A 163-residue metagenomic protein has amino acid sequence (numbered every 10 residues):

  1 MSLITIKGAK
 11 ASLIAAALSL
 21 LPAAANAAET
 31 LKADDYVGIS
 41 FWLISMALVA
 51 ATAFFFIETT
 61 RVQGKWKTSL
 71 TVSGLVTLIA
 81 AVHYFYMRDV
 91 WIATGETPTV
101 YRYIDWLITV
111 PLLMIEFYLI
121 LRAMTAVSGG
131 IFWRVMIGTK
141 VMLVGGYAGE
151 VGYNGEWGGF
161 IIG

Functional and structural regions predicted by a protein language model:
M1-A27: N-terminal secretory/membrane targeting signals
G8-L13, Q63-G74, A126-V135: Membrane-interfacial loop-to-transmembrane alpha-helix junctions, especially the N-terminal start
A25-L48: Hydrophobic transmembrane alpha-helical segments in integral membrane proteins
N26-D34, F54-G64: Short, hydrophobic transmembrane alpha-helix segments
A53-F56, M87-R88, T94, Y103-R134 (+1 more regions): Internal transmembrane alpha-helix with an interfacial aromatic "cap," most often the third helix
T71-V90: A generic, lipid-embedded transmembrane alpha helix
A93-I104, G155-G163: Non-cytosolic membrane-interface motifs at loop->transmembrane helix junctions
W133-G145, E156-G163: Alpha-helical membrane segments in multi-pass integral membrane proteins
